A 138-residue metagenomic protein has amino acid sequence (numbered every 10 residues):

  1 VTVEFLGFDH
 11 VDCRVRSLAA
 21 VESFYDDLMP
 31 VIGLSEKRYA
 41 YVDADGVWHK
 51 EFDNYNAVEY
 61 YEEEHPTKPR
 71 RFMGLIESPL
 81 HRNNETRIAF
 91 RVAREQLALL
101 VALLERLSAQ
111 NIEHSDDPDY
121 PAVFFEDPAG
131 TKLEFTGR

Functional and structural regions predicted by a protein language model:
E4, V101-R138: Vicinal oxygen chelate
F8-R16, S78-L103, P121-E126: Vicinal oxygen chelate
D12, G33-Y41, H114-P118, T136-G137: Conserved catalytic-core motifs of GNAT/GCN5-like acyltransferases
R14-K68: Core segments of cupin and vicinal oxygen chelate
A20-S23, D27, A98-R106: Replace "anionic and nucleotidyl ligands
K50-F52, P79-L80, S115-P118: A short beta-turn/loop motif at secondary-structure boundaries
A57-E59, F72, A122-F124: Short hydrophobic/aromatic beta-strand element in the GNAT-like acyltransferase core that lines or flanks the acyl-donor
Y61-E64, R71-L80, T86: Helix-adjacent hinge/juxtasegments
